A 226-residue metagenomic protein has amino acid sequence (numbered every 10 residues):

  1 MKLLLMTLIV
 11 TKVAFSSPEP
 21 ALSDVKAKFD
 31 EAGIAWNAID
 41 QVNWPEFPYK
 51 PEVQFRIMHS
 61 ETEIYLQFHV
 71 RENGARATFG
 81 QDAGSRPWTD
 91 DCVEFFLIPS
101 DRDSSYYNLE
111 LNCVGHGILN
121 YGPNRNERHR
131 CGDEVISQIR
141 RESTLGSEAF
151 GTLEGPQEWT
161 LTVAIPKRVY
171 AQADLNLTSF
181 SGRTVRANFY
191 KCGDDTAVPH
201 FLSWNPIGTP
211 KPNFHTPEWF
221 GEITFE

Functional and structural regions predicted by a protein language model:
L3-E226: Structural preference for beta-rich elements and adjacent junctions enriched in aromatics
